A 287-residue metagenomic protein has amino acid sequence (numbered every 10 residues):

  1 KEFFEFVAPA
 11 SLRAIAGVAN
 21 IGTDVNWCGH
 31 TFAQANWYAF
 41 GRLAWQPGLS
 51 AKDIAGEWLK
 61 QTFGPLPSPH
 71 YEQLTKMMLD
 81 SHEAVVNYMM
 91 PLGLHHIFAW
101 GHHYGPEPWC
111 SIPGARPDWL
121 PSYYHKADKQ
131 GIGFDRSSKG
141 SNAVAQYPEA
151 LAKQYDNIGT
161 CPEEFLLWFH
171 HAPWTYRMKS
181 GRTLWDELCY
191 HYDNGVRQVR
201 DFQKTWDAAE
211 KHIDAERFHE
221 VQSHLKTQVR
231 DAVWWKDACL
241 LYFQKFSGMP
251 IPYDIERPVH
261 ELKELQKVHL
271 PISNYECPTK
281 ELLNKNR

Functional and structural regions predicted by a protein language model:
E2-N286: Catalytic domains of carbohydrate-active enzymes that cleave complex glycans
